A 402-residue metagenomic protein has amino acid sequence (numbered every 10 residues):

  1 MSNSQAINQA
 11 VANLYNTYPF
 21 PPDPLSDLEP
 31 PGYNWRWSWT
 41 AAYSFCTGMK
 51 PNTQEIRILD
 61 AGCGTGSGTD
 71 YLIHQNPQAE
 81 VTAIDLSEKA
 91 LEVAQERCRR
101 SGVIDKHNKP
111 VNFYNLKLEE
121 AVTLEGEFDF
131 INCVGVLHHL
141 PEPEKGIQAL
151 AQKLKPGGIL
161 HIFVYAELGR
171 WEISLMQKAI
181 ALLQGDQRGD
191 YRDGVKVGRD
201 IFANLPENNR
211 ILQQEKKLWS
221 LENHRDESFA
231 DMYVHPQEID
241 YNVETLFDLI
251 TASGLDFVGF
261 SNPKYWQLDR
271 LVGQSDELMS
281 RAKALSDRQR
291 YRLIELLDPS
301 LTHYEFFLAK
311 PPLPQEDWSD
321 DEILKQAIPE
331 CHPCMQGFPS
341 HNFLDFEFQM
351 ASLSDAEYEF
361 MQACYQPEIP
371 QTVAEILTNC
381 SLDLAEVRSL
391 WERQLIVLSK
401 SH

Functional and structural regions predicted by a protein language model:
T17, L28-I56: Conserved alpha-helix/loop element of class I SAM-dependent methyltransferases that forms part of the SAM/SAH-binding
T65-P77: Conserved SAM-binding loop of SAM-dependent methyltransferases across substrates and taxa, primarily the Class I
S87: Conserved SAM/SAH-binding beta-strand->alpha-helix loop
V103-E120: Conserved SAM-binding strand-loop segment of SAM-dependent methyltransferases
V122-F130: A short acidic, Gly/Pro-enriched loop at the edge of an enzyme's catalytic core that lines a small-molecule cofactor
K145-P156: A short glycine-rich, Lys/Arg-flanked "PGG" loop and its adjoining helix->strand segment in the class I
I159-I211: Conserved class I S-adenosyl-L-methionine
V272-L293, L297, H303, A351-H402: Long, charge-rich, low-complexity alpha-helical segments
